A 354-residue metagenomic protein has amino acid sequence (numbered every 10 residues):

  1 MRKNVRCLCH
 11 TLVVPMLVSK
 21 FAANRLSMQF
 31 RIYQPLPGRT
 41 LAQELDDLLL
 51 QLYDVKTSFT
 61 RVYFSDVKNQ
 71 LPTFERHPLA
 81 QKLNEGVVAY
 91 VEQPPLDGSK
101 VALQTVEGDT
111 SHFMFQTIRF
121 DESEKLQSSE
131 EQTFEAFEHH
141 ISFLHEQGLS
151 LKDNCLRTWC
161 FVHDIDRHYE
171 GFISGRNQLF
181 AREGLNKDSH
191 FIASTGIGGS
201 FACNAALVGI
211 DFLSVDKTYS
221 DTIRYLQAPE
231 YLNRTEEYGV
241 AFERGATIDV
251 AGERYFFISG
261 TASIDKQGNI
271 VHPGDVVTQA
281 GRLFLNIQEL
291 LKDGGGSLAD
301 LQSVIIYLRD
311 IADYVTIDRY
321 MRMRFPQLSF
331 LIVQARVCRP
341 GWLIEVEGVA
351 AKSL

Functional and structural regions predicted by a protein language model:
R2-Q302, Y307-L354: N-terminal presequence-like segments and the immediate start of the first folded domain
